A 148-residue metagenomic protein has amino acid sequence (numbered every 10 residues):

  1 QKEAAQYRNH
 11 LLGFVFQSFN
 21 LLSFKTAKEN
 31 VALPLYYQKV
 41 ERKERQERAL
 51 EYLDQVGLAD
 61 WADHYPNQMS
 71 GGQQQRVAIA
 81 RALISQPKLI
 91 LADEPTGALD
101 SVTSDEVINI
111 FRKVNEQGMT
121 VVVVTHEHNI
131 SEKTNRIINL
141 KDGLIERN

Functional and structural regions predicted by a protein language model:
Q1-L140: ABC family nucleotide-binding domain
D142-N148: Conserved switch/coupling elements of ABC/ABC-like ATPase nucleotide-binding domains
